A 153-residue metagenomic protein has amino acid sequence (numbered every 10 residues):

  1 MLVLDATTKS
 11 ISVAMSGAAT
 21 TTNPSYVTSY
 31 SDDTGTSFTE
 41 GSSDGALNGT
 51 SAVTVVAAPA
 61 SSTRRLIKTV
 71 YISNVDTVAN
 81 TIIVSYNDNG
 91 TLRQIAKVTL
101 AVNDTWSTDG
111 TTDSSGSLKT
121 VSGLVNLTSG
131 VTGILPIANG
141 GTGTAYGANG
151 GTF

Functional and structural regions predicted by a protein language model:
M1-L124, Y146: Surface-exposed, low-hydrophobicity beta-strand/loop segments enriched in small/polar/acidic residues
S114-S115, G151-F153: Amphipathic, positively biased hydrophobic alpha-helical segments used for protein targeting and membrane insertion
S129, G133-A138, N149-T152: Short Gly/Ser/Thr-biased coil->beta-strand turn/linker motifs that build repetitive extracellular beta-solenoid/fiber
G140-T142: Alpha-helix capping/hinge segments and adjacent helical runs
